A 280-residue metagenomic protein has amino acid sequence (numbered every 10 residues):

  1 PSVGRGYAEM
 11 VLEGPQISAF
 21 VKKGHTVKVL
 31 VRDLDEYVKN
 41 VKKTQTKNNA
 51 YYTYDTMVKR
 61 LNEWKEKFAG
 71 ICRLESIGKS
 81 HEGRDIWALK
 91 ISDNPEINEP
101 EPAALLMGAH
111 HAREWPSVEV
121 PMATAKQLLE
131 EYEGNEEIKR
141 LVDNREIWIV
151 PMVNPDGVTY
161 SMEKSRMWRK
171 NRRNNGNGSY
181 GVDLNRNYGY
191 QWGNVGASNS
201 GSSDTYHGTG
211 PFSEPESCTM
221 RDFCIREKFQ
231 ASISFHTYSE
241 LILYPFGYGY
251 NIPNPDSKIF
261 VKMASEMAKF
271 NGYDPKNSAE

Functional and structural regions predicted by a protein language model:
P1-E280: M14 metallocarboxypeptidase catalytic domain recognition
